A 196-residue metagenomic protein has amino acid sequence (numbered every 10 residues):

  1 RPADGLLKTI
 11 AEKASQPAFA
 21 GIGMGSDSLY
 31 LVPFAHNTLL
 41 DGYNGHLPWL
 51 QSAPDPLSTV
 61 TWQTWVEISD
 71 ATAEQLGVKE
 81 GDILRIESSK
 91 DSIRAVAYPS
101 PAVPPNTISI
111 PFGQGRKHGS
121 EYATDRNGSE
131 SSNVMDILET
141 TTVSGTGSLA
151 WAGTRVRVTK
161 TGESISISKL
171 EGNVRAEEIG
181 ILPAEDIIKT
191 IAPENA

Functional and structural regions predicted by a protein language model:
R1-A196: A cross-kingdom feature strongest in bacterial/archaeal respiratory oxidoreductases
